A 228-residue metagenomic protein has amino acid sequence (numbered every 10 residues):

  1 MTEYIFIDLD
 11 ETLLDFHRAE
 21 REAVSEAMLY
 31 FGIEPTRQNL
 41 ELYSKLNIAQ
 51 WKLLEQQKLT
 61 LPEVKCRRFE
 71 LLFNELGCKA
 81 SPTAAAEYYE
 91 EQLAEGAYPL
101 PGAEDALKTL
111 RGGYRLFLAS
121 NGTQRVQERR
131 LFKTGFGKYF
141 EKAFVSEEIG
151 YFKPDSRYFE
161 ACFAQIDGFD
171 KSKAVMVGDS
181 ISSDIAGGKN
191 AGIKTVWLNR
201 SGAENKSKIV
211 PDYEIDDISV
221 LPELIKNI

Functional and structural regions predicted by a protein language model:
M1-I5, H17-R18, L29, K108 (+1 more regions): Asp-based, Mg2+/Mn2+-dependent phosphohydrolase catalytic module
T2-P101: N-terminal helical cap/lid subdomain that shapes the substrate entry/recognition surface in HAD-like hydrolases
I33, C78, G112, G168-F169: Short, well-ordered coil loops that connect the C-terminus of an alpha-helix to the N-terminus of a beta-strand
G102-G113: Catalytic-core regions built around general acid/base machinery
G113-Y114, G192: Glycine-centered short loops/turns at secondary-structure junctions
F117: Conserved serine/cysteine hydrolase catalytic core
S120: Conserved phosphate-coupling serine/threonine residues in phosphotransfer and NTP-handling enzymes
